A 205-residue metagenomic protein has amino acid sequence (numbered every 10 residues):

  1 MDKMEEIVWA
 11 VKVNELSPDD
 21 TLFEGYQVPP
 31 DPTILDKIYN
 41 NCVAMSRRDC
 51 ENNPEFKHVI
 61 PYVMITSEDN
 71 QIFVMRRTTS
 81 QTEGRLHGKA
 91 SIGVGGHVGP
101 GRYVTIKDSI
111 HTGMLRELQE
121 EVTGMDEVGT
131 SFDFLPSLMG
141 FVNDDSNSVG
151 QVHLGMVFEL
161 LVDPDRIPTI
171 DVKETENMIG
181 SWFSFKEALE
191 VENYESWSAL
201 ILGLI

Functional and structural regions predicted by a protein language model:
M1-Q27: Short, extreme N-terminal leader segments that mark the start of a protein/domain
D2-K3, P54-H58, G150-V152: A short catalytic or substrate-binding loop motif that flags glycine-/basic-rich loops and adjacent residues that bind
I7-W9, V59, V152-F158: Short beta-strand micro-motifs in enzyme catalytic cores
E15, V43-R47, G88-R102, G140-I205: Nudix hydrolase/Nudix homology domain
F23-Q71, R77-Q81: Acidic, metal-coordinating catalytic segment for phosphate/diphosphate chemistry, firing primarily on the Nudix
Q71-E120: Conserved Nudix-box catalytic region and its N-terminal flanking loop in Nudix hydrolases and closely related
T123-G124: Long recognition/docking surfaces used for binding and targeting
E127-M139: A short coil-to-beta-strand element that immediately follows conserved catalytic motifs
